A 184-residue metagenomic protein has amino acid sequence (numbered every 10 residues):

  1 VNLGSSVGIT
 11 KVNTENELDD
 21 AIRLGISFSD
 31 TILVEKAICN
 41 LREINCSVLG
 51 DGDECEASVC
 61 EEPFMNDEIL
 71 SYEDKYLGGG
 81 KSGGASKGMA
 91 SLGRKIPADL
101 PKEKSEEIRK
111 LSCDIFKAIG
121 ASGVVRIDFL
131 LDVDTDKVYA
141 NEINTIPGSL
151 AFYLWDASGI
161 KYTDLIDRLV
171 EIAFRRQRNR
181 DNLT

Functional and structural regions predicted by a protein language model:
V1-N13, A21: Phosphate/diphosphate-binding glycine-rich loops and adjacent basic-rich segments that engage nucleotide
V1-N2, F64, A90-G93, F129-D132: A short alpha-helix capping/helix-coil boundary motif
N2-L3, N66, G78, R175: Active-site/binding-pocket entry motifs
L3-G4, A85-A98, F174-T184: A short, terminal or domain-edge coil/loop segment
G8, N45, D128: Conserved beta-strand and immediately adjacent loop positions that scaffold enzyme active sites
N13-G88, L92-K95, D99, E103 (+1 more regions): Phosphate-binding site of ATP-dependent enzymes
L41, D99-T184: ATP-dependent carboxylate activation and anion-phosphoryl transfer catalytic cores that bind Mg-ATP to form
